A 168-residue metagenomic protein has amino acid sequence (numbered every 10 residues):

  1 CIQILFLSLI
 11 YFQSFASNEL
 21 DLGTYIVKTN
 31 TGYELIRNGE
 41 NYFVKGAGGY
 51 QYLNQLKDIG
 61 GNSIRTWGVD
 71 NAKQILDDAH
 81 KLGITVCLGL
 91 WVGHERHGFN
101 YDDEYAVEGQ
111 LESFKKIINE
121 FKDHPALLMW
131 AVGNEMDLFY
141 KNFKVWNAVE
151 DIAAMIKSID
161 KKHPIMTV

Functional and structural regions predicted by a protein language model:
C1-L7: Sec-dependent signal peptide recognition, specifically the positively charged N-region followed immediately by
L7-F15: Hydrophobic h-region of N-terminal signal peptides that target proteins for export in Gram-negative bacteria
E19-G32: Short acidic, Pro/Gly- and aromatic-enriched capping/linker segments at domain boundaries
T29-N30, I36-V168: Active-site mouth of glycoside hydrolases
